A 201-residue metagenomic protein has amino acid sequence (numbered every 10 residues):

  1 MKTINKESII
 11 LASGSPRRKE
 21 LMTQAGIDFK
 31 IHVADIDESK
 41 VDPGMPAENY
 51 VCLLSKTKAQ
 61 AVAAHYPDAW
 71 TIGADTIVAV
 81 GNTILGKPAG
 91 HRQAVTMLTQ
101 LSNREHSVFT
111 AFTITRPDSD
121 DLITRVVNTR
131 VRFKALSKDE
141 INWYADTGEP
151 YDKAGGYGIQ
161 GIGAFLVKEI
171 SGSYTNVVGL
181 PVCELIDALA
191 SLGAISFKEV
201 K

Functional and structural regions predicted by a protein language model:
T3-I10, G44-K201: Anionic-ligand binding patches
I4-I27: N-terminal beta1-alpha1 ligand-phosphate binding loop
G14, A34, P117: Cofactor-binding loop segments of dinucleotide-utilizing enzymes, especially the Rossmann-like FAD- and NAD(P)+-binding
T23, V41, N142: A short local structural element in Rossmann-fold oxidoreductases
F29-K30, F197: A local structural micro-motif
K30-E38: A short beta-strand-loop structural module common to alpha/beta enzyme folds
E38-S39, E48: Catalytic cores of phosphodiester-bond-cleaving enzymes
